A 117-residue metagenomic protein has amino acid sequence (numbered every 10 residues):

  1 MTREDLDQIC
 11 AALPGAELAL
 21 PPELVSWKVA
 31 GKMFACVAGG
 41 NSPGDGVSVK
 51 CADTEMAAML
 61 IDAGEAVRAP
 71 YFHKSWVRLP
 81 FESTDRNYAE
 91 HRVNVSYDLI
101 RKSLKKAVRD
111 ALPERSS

Functional and structural regions predicted by a protein language model:
M1-S117: Charge-dense, helix-prone N-terminal extensions
